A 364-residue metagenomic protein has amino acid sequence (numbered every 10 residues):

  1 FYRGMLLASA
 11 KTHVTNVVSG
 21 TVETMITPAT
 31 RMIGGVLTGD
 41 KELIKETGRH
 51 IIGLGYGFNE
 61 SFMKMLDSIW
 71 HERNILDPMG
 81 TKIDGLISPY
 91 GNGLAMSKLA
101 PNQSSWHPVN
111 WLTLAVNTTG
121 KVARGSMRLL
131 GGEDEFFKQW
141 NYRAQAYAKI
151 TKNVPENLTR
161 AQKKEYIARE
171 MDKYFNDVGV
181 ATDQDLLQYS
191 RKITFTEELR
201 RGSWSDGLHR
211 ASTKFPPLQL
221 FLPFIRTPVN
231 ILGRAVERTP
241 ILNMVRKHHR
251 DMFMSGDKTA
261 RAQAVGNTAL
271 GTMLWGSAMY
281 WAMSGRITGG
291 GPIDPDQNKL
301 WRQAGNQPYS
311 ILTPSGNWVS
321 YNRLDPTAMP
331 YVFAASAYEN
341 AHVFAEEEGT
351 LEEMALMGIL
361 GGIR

Functional and structural regions predicted by a protein language model:
F1-R364: Amphipathic interfacial helices
